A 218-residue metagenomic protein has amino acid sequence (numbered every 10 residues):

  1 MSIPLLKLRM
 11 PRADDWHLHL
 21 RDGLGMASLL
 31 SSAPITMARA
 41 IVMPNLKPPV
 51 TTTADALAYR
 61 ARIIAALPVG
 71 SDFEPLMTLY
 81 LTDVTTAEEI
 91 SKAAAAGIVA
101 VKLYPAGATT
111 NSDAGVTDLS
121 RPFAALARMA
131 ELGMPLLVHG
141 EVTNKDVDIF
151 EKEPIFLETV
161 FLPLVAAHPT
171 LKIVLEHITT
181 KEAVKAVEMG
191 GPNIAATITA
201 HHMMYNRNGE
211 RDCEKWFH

Functional and structural regions predicted by a protein language model:
M1-P34: Replace "His-x-His-based motif
I3-L6, T85-L103, T109-H218: Histidine/acidic residue-rich metal-binding segments in metalloenzymes
W16, S28-A54, G70-T82, I98-N111 (+2 more regions): Divalent metal-dependent hydrolysis catalytic cores, especially in the metallo-beta-lactamase
L20, L81, H177-I178: Conserved residues at beta->alpha junctions
G23, P49-T53, V84-A87, K181: Loop/helix-junction capping segments adjacent to catalytic residues or to phosphate/diphosphate-binding pockets
P34, I64-L67, V165, V187-E188: N-terminal cationic-hydrophobic initiation segments that often serve targeting/anchoring roles
T53-A61: Glycine-rich loop at the start of a catalytic domain that most often binds anionic cofactors/ligands
A61-P68, I98: Generic short alpha-helical segment signal, independent of protein family or function, capturing local helix propensity
